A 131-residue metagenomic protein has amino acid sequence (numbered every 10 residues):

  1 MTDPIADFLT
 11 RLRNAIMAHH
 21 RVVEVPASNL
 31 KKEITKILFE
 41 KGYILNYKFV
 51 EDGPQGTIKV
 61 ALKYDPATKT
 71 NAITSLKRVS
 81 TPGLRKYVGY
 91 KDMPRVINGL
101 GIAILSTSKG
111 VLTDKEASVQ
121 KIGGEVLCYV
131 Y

Functional and structural regions predicted by a protein language model:
M1-Y131: Core subunits and conserved enzymes of cellular information-processing and envelope-translocation systems across
